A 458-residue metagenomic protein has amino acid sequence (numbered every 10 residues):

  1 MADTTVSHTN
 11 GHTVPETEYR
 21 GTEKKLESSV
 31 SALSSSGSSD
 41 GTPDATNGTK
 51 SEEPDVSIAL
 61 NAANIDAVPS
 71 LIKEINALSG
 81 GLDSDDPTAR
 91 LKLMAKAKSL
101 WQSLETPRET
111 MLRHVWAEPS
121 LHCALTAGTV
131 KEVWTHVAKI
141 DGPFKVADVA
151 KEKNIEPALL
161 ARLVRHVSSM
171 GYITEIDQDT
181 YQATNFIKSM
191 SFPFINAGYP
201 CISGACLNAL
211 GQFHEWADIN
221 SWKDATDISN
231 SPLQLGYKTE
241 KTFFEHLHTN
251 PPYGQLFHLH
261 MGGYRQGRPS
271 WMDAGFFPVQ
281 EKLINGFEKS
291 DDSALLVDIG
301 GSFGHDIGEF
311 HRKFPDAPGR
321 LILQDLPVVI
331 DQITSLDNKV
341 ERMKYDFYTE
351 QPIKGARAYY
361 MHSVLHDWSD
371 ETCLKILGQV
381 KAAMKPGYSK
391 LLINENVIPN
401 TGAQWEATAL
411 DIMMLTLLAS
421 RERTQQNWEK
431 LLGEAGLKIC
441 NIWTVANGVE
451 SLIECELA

Functional and structural regions predicted by a protein language model:
A2, S7, P15, T22-L26 (+8 more regions): Conserved adenosyl
W101-K131: Short alpha-helical segments that sit at the start of domains
V133, I140-K153: Short acidic, hydrophobic short linear motifs in intrinsically disordered regions
V137-G142, L163, D177: Short helix-capping/hinge SLiMs at alpha-helix to coil transitions
L160-R165, E429: Short, hydrophobic-biased segments on the C-terminal half of alpha helices that form "recognition helices"
S168-T180: A short, conserved structural fragment
Y388, N394-A435, C440: C-terminal alpha-helical "lid/dimerization" subdomain adjacent to the S-adenosyl-L-methionine
I453-A458: C-terminal lobe and adjacent flexible extensions of AdoMet/dcAdoMet transferase-like proteins
